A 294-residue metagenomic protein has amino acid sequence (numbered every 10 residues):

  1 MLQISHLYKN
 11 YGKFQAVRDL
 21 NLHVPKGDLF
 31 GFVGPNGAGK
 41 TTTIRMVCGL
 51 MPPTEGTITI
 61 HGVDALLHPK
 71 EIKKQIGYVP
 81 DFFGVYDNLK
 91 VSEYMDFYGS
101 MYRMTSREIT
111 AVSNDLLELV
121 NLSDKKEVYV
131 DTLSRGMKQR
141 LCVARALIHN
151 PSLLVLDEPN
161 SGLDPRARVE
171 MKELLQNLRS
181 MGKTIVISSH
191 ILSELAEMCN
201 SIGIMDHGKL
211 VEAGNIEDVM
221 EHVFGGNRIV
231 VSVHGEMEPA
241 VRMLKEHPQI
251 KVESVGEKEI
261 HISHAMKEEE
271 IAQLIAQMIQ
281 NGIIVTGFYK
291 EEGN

Functional and structural regions predicted by a protein language model:
G56-D64, E71-I72: Conserved ABC transporter NBD signature motif
D96, S100, R107-K125: Conserved ABC ATPase "signature" region
Y129-L133: Conserved ABC ATPase signature
N150: Conserved catalytic motifs of ABC-family nucleotide-binding domains
L154-D157: Catalytic Walker B motif of ABC-type/P-loop ATPase nucleotide-binding domains
K172-S263: ABC transporter nucleotide-binding domain
